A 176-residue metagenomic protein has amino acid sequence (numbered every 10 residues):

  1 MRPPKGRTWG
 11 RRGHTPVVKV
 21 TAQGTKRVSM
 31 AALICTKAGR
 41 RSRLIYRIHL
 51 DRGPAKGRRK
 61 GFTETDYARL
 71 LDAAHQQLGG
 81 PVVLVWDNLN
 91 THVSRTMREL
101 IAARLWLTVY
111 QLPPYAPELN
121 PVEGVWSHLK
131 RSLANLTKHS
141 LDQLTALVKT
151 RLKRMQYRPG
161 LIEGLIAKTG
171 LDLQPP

Functional and structural regions predicted by a protein language model:
M1-A68, T169, L173: Extended, low-complexity cationic-aromatic segments
H14-T21, L105-V122: RNase H-like polynucleotidyl transferase catalytic core
A32-I34, L71, D87, N120 (+1 more regions): Generic structural signal for small/hydrophobic residues in well-ordered secondary structure, especially within
L33, V83-N88, Q111-P113, I166: Short beta-strand segments
E64-V83: Short, basic/hydrophobic alpha-helical segments
L84-M97, P114-L119: Acidic, metal-coordinating catalytic cores used for nucleic-acid/nucleotide bond scission and strand-transfer chemistry
T96-W106: Catalytic-core regions built around general acid/base machinery
V122-P176: C-terminal anion-handling pockets and recognition modules
